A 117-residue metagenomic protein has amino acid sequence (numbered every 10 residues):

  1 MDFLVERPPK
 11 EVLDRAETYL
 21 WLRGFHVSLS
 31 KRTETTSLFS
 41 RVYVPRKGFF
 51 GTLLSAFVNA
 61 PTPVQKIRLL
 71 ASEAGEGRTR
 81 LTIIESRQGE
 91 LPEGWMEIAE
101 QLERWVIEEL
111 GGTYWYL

Functional and structural regions predicted by a protein language model:
M1-L117: Ser/Thr-rich, low-complexity intrinsically disordered terminal regions
